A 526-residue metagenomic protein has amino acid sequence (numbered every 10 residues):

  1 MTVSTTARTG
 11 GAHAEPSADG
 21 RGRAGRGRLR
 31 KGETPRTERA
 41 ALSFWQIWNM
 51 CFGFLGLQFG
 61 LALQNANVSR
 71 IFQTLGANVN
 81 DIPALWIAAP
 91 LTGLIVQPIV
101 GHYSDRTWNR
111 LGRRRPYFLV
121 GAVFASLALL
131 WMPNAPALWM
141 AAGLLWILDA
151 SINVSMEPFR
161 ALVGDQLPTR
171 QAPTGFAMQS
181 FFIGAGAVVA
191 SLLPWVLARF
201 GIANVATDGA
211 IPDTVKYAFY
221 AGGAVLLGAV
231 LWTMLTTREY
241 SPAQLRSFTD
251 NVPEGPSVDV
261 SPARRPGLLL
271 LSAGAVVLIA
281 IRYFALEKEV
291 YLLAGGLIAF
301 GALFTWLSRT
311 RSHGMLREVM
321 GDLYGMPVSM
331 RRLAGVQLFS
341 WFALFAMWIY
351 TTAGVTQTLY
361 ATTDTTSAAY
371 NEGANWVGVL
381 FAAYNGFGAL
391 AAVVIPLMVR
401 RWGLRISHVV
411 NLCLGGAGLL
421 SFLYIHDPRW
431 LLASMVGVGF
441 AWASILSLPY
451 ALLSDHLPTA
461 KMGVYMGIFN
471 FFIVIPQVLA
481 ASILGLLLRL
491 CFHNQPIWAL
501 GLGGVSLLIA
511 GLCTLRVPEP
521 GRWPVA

Functional and structural regions predicted by a protein language model:
T2-S43, P136-W139, S155, T169-F339 (+2 more regions): Intracellular loop-helix junctions on the cytosolic face of multi-pass helical membrane proteins
G32-P90, R332-V336, S340-T365: Helix-loop boundary and gating motifs at the non-cytosolic
V79-N80, T169-Q179, A374, L457-F469: Loop-to-transmembrane helix entry/capping segments in MFS-fold secondary transporters and related SLC/MFSD carriers
I95-L111, L390-L404, L488: Helix-to-loop junctions at the C-terminal end of transmembrane segments in multipass secondary transporters
F118-A137, C413-H426: C-terminal ends and interior cores of transmembrane alpha-helices in multi-pass membrane transporters/permeases
A128-M132, P136-S155, W430-S444: Hydrophobic core of transmembrane alpha-helices in multi-pass small-molecule transporters, especially MFS/SLC-type
V154-L167, S444-P458: Intracellular juxtamembrane helix-capping segments at the cytosolic ends of symmetry-related transmembrane helices
R405-L448: C-terminal transmembrane helical hairpin of 12-TM major facilitator-type secondary transporters
